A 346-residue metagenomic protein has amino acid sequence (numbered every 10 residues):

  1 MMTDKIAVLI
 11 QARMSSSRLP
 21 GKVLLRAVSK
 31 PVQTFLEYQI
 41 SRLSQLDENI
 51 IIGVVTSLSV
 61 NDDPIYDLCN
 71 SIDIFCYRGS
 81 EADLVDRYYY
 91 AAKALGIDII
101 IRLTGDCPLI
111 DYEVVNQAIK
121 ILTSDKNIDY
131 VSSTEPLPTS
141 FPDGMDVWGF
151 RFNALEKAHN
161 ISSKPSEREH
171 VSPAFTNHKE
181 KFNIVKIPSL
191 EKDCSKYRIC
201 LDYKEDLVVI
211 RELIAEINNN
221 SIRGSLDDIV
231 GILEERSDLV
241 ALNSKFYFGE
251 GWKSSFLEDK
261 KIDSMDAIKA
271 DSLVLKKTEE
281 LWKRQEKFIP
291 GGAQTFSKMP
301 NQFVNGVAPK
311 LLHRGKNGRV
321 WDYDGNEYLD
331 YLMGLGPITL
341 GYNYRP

Functional and structural regions predicted by a protein language model:
D4-V55: N-terminal glycine-rich phosphate-binding loop and ensuing alpha1 helix
I6-A7, I99-I101, E327: Structural motif
R18, L109, G149, C200-L201 (+1 more regions): Short aromatic/basic micro-patch
L58-K126: Short phosphate-binding loop-to-helix
I110-Y197, E212, D228-I268: Conserved core of the sugar-phosphate nucleotidyltransferase
V208-E216: Short active-site loop/helix that positions an aromatic residue
K269-P346: N-terminal glycine-rich, Lys/His-bearing helix-loop that initiates the first secondary-structure elements of many
